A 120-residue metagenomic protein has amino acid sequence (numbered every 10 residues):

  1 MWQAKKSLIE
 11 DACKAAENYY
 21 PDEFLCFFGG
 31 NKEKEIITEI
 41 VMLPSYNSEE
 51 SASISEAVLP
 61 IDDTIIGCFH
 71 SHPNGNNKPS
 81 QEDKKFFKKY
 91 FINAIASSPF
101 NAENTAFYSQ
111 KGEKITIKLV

Functional and structural regions predicted by a protein language model:
M1-I65, N74-V120: Conserved beta-strand-loop surface patch within small alpha/beta domains used for substrate/adaptor or ligand engagement
